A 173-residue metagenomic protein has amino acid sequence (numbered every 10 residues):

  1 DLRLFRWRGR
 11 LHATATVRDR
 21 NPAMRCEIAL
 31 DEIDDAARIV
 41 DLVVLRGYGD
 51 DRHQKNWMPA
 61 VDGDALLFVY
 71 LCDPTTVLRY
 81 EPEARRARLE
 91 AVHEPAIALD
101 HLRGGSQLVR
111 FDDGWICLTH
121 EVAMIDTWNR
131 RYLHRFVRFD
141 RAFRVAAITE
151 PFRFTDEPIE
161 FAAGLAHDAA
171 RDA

Functional and structural regions predicted by a protein language model:
D1-A173: Beta-propeller domains
